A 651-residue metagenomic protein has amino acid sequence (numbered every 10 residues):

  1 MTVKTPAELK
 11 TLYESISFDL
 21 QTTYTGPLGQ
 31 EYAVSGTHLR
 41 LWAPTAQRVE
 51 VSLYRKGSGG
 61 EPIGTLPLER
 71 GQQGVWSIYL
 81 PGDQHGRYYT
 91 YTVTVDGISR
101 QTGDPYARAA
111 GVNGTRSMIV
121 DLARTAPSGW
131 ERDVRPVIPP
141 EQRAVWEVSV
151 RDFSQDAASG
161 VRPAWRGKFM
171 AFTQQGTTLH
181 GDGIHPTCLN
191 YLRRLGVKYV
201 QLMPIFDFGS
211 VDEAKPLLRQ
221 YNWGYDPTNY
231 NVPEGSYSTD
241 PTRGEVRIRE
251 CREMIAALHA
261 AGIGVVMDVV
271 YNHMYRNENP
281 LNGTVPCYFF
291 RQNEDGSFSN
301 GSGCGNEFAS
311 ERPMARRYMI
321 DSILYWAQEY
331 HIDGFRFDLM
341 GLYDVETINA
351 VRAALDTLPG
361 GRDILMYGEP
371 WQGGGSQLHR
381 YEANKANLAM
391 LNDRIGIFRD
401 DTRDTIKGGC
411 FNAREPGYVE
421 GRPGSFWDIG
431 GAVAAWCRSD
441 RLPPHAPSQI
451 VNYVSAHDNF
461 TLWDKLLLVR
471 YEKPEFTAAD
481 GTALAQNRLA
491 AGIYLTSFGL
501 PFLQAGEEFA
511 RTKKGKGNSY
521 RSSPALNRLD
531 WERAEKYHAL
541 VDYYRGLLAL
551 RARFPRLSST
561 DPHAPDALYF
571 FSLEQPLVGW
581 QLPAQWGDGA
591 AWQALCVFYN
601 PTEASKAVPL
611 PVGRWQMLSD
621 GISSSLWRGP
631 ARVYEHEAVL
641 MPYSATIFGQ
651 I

Functional and structural regions predicted by a protein language model:
M1-V34, G71-Q174: The feature marks proteins involved in alpha-glucan
Y24-G26, I493-K516, R528-L595: Glycan-recognition and catalytic regions of carbohydrate-active enzymes
E31-Q47, Y569-P611: Carbohydrate-binding surface patches
L41, Y91, V148, L202 (+8 more regions): Conserved, mostly hydrophobic/aromatic
A43, H85-R87, P630-I651: C-terminal beta-strand-rich structural cap/linker in extracellular carbohydrate-active enzymes
Y54, A479, A483, L529 (+4 more regions): C-terminal accessory region downstream of the catalytic core in glycan-modifying enzymes
V120, R352-A353, T357-A510, K516-Y520 (+3 more regions): Conserved alpha/beta catalytic core and glycan-binding cleft of carbohydrate-active enzymes
R151-Y330, L339-P359, L365, S376-Q377: Substrate-binding/active-site clefts of carbohydrate-active enzymes
